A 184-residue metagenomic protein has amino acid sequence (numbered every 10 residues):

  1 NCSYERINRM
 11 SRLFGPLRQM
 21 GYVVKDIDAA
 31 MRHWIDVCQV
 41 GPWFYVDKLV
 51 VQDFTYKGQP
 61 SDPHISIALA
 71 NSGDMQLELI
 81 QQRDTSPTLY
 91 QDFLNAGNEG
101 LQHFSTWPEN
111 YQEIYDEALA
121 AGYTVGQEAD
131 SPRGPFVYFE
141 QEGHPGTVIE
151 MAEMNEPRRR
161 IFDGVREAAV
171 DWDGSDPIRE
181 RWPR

Functional and structural regions predicted by a protein language model:
I7-R18, Y22-F44, K57-T124, E140-R184: Glyoxalase I/VOC metalloenzyme domain signal
P16, P132-P135: Short acidic/glycine-enriched loop/turn segments that link adjacent beta-strands
Y45-L49, E128-P132: A short, aromatic/hydrophobic, helix- or strand-capping loop or linear motif that either lines the entrance/gate
V50-G58: Short, charge-patterned binding micro-sites
V51, P135-V137: Short proline/glycine- and acidic-rich turn/helix-capping motifs at secondary-structure junctions
